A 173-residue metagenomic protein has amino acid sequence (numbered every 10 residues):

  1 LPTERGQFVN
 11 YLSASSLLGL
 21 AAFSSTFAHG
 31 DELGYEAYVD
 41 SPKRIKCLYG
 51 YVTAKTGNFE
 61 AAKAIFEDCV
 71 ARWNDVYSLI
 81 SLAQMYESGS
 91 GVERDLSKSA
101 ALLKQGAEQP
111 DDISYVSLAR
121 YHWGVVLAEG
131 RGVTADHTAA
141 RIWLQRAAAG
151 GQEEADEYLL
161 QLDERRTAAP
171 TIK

Functional and structural regions predicted by a protein language model:
T26-E60: N-terminal leader/linker segments that initiate helical-solenoid repeat arrays
K46-T53, L79-S88, R120-E129, Y158-R165: Hydrophobic face of amphipathic alpha-helices that form TPR/SEL1-like repeat modules and related alpha-solenoid
K55-G57, A71-R72, S90-R94, D111-S114 (+3 more regions): Short coil/turn and helix-start
I80-H122: Alpha-helical adaptor scaffolds
A148-K173: Terminal, low-structured helical/coil segments at or just beyond the last alpha-helical repeat
